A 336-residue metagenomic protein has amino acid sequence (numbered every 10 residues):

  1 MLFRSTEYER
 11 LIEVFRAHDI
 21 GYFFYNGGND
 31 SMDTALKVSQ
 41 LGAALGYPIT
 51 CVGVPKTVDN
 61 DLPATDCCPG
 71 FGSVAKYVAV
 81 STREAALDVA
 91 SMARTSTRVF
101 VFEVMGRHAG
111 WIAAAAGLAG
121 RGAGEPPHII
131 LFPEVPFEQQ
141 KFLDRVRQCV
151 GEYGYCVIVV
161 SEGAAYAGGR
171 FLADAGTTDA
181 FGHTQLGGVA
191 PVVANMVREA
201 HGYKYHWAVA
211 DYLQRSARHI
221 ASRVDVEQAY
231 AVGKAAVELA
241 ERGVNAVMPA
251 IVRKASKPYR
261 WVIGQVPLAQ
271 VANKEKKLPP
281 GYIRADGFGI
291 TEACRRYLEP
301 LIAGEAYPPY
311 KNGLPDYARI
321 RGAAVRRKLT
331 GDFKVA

Functional and structural regions predicted by a protein language model:
M1-L2: Short, small-residue-biased leader/transition segments that mark boundaries at the very start of proteins
Y8-H18: Short, well-structured alpha-helical segments in soluble
V14, Y25-G27, D33-L45, V52 (+1 more regions): Accessory alpha-helical/coil subdomains and C-terminal extensions that flank or cap enzyme catalytic cores
H18-D19, D61, R98-V99, Q214-R218: Glycine/charged-rich beta-loop-alpha catalytic/anionic-binding loops adjacent to active sites
Y22: Mobile, glycine-rich extracellular loop/lid and propeptide segments that shape or gate substrate/ligand access
N29-S31, K56-N60, G106-H108, V135-F137 (+2 more regions): Acidic, glycine-rich active-site loops and adjacent beta-strand->loop/helix elements that engage anionic groups
A64: Conserved phosphate-handling catalytic cores of large alpha/beta enzymes
F171-A336: C-terminal non-catalytic interaction/assembly regions of soluble proteins
